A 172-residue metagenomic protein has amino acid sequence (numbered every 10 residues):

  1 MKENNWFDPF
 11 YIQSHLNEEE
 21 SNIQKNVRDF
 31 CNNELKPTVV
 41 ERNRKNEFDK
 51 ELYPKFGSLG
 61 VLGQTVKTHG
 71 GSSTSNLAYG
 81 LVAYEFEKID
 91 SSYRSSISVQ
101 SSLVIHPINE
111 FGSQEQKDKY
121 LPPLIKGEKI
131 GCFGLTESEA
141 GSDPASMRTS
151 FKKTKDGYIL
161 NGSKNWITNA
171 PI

Functional and structural regions predicted by a protein language model:
M1-E19: Intrinsic disorder at enzyme termini
E18-N33: A non-catalytic, amphipathic alpha-helix used as a structural packing/dimerization or gating element in enzyme scaffolds
F30-T38, G131-C132: Short alpha-helical functional segments enriched in proximate histidine and acidic residues
C31, V82, G162: Residue-level signal for inorganic ion chemistry
P37-L59: Short secondary-structure junction/hinge motifs that connect adjacent elements
G57-G127, T168-I172: Internal helix-loop-helix
S72, E115-I172: Glycine-rich, Trp-frequent "lid" loop and neighboring beta-strands that shape and gate the flavin cofactor pocket
